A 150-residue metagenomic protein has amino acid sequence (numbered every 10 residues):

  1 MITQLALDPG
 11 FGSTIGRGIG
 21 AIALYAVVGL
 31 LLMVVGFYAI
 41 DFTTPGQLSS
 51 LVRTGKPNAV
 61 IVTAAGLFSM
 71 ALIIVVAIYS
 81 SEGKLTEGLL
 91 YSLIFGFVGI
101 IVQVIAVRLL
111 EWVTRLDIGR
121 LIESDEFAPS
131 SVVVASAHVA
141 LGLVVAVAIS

Functional and structural regions predicted by a protein language model:
M1-G18: Short, strongly hydrophobic alpha-helical membrane anchors
T14-L32, E87-V102: Alpha-helical transmembrane segments
V35-L51: Membrane-interface helix-loop junction between the first two transmembrane segments
N58-I78: A generic, lipid-embedded transmembrane alpha helix
G96-L109, V132-L143: Mid-bilayer segments of alpha-helical transmembrane spans in multi-pass integral membrane proteins that mediate
V104-R120: Transmembrane alpha-helical segments of integral membrane proteins
L116-S136: Interfacial loop-to-transmembrane junctions
L143-S150: Juxtamembrane boundary at the C-terminal end of a transmembrane helix
